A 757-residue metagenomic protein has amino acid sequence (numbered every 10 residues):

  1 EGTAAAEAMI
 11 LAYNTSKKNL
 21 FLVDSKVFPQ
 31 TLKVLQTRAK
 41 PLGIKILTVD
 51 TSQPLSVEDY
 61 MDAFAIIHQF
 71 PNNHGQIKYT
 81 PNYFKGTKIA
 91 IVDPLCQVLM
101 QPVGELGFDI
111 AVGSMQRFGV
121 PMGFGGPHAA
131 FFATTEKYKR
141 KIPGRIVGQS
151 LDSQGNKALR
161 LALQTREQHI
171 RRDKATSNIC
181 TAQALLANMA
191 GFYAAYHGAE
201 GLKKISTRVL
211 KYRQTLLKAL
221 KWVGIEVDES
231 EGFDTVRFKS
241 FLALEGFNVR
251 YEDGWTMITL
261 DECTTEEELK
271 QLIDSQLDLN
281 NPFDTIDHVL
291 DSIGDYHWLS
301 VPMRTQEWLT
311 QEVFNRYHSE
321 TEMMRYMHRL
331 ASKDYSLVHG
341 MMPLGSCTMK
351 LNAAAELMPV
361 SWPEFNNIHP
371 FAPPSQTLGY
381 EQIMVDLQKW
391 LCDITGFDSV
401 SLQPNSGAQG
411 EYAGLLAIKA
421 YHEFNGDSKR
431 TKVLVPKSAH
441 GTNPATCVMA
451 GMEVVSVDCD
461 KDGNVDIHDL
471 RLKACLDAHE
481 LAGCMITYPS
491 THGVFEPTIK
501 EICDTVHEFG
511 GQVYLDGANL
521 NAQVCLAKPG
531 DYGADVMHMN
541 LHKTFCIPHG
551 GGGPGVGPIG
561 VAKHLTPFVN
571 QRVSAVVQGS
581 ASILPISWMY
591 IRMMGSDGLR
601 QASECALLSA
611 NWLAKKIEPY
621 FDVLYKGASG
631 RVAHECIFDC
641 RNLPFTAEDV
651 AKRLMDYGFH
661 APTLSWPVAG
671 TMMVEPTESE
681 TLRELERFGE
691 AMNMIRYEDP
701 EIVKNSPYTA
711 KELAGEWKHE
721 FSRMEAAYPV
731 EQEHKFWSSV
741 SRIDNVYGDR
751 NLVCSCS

Functional and structural regions predicted by a protein language model:
T3-A158, L220, F241-L244, L378-Q382 (+3 more regions): Conserved PLP-enzyme active-site core in the AAT-like
E7, A39, A184, A581 (+1 more regions): Residues forming the flavin
L47, I89, A111-G113, Y138-G148 (+15 more regions): Acidic/polar loop patches that form or flank catalytic/metal-binding clefts of enzymes that bind anionic ligands
N72, C96, E262, V313-N315 (+10 more regions): Short, flexible loop/turn elements at secondary-structure junctions
R117-G119, G126-G198, C484, C525 (+2 more regions): Core active-site phosphate/anionic-ligand binding loop and the adjoining beta-turn-alpha structural block in enzyme
Q154, A162-C180, L185-S399, A413-L416 (+3 more regions): Non-catalytic terminal extensions of PLP-dependent enzymes
D398-P404, K432-V435: A short, small-residue-rich loop immediately preceding and capping a beta-strand
